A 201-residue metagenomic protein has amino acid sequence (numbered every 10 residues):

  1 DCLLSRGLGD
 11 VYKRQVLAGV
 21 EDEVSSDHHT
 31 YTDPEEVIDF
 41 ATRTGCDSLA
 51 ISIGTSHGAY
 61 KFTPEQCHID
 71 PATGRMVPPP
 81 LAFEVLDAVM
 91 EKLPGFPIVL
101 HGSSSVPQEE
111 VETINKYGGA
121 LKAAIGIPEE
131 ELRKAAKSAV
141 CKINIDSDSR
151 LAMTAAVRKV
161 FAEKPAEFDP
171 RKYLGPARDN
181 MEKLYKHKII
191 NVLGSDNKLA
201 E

Functional and structural regions predicted by a protein language model:
D1-Y12: Single conserved hydrophobic/aromatic residue that forms the stacking wall/gate of nucleotide- or nucleobase-binding
S5-R6, R43, T73-L100: Alpha-helix-loop-beta-strand connector modules within alpha/beta enzyme cores
K13-H29, S52-R75: Active-site-proximal beta-alpha loop/turn segments in soluble metabolic enzymes
R14-A18, I53-H57, S104-V106, I127 (+1 more regions): Active-site-proximal loop/turn and secondary-structure-junction residues that shape catalytic pockets, frequently
A18-I38, P78-P80, G126: Active-site glycine- and acidic-residue-rich loops that bind and position anionic ligands or nucleotide-like cofactors
L49, H101, A135: Conserved, mostly hydrophobic/aromatic
P97-E110, I143: Histidine-centered catalytic micro-motifs
K116, I127-E201: C-terminal alpha-helical cap/extension of soluble enzyme domains
